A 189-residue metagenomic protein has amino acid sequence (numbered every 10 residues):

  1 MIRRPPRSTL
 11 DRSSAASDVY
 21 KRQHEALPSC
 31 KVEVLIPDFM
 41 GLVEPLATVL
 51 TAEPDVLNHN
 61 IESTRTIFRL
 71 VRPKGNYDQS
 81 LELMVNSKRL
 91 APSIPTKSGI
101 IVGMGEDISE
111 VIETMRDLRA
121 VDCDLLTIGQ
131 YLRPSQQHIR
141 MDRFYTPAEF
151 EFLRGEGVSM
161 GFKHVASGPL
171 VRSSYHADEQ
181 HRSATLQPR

Functional and structural regions predicted by a protein language model:
M1-A16, Y20: Single conserved hydrophobic/aromatic residue that forms the stacking wall/gate of nucleotide- or nucleobase-binding
R3-R4, T64-T66, R133-S135: A short, flexible beta-alpha/helix-coil linker loop
R22-S29, T51-A52, G75-P95, I100-R189: Auxiliary Fe-S-binding modules of radical SAM enzymes
A26, C30, V43-N58, E62-R69 (+1 more regions): Alpha/beta enzyme core
E33-P37, T66-D78, L90-A91: Internal alpha/beta domain cores that form substrate/cofactor-binding pockets in large enzymes and binding proteins
P37, I61-T64, Q130-Y131, L170: Short, ordered loop/turn segments at secondary-structure junctions
P37-M40, G105: Short, surface-exposed acidic/glycine-rich loop or hinge patches that mediate macromolecular interfaces
L42-V43, I108: Structural motif corresponding to alpha-helix initiation and N-cap regions
